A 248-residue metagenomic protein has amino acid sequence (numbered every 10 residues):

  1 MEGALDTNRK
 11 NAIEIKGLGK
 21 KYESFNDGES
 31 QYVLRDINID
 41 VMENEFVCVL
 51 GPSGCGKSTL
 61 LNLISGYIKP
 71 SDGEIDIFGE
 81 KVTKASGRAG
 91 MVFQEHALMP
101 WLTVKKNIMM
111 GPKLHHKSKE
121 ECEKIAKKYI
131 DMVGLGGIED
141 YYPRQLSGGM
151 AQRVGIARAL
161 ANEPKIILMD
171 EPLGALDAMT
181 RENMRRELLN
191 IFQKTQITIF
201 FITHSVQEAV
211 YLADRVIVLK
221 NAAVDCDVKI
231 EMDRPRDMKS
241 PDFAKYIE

Functional and structural regions predicted by a protein language model:
L50-P52: The feature captures the beta-strand-to-loop junction immediately N-terminal to the Walker
S65: Helix-to-loop junction immediately C-terminal to a conserved catalytic motif
G73-A85: Conserved ABC transporter NBD signature motif
L102-M110: Short coil-to-helix segment of the ABC ATPase nucleotide-binding domain corresponding to the Q-loop/switch region
M109, E120-G137, N190: Conserved ABC ATPase "signature" region
Y141-R144, N162: Conserved signature/switch motifs of ABC ATPase nucleotide-binding domains
I156: Hydrophobic anchor residue at the start of the ABC signature
I167-D170: Catalytic Walker B motif of ABC-type/P-loop ATPase nucleotide-binding domains
